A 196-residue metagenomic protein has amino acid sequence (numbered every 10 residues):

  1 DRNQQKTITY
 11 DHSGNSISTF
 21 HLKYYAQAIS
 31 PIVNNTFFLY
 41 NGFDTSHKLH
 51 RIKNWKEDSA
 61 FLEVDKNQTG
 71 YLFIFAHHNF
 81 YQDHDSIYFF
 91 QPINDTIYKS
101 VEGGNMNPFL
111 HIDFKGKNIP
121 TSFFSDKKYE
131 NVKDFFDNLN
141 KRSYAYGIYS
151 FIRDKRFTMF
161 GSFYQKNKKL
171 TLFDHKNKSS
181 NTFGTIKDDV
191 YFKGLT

Functional and structural regions predicted by a protein language model:
R2-K48, A60-L72: Asp-box/WD-like beta-propeller blade repeats and closely related beta-sheet repeat scaffolds
Q4-I8, D44-R51, I93-S100, Y164-F173: Structural motif
Y10-N15, I52-K56, V101-G104, F173-K178: Short loop/turn segments that connect beta-strands within beta-propeller blades
T19-Y24, F61-F73, H111-F114, N140-S143 (+1 more regions): Surface loop/turn motifs at the tips and blade-to-blade linkers of beta-strand repeat domains
L22-N34, T69-N79, T121, Y144-S150 (+1 more regions): Repeated scaffold domains used in trafficking and secretory/extracellular systems, primarily beta-propellers
V33-N35, H84-S86, D154-R156: Short coil/turn segments that connect the beta-strands within blades of beta-propeller domains
H50-N105: Loop-centered beta-sheet repeat module
N107-Y146, T171, H175-T196: Conserved blade-ending motifs and adjacent loop-strand segments that build the rim/top face of beta-propeller domains
